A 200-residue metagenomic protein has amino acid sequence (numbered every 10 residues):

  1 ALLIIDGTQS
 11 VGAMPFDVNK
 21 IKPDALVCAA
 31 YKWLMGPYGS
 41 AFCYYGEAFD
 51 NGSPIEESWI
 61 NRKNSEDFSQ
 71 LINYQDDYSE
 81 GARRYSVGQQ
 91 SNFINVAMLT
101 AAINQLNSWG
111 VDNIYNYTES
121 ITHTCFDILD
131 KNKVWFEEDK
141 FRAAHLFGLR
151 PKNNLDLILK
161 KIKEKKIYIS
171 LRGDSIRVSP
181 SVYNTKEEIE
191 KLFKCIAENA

Functional and structural regions predicted by a protein language model:
A1-A25: Catalytic PLP-binding core of fold-type I/II PLP enzymes
L3-I4, F136, I169: Hydrophobic beta-strand scaffold residues
I21-L71: Active-site PLP attachment segment
E66-Y85: The feature captures the short pre-catalytic strand/loop hairpin that immediately precedes and shapes the active-site
Y78-R83, N92-E137: Conserved PLP-dependent catalytic core of the aminotransferase class-I/II
E119-K165: Conserved PLP-binding catalytic core of the aspartate aminotransferase-like
N153-A200: PLP-dependent enzyme catalytic core of the Aspartate aminotransferase-like
